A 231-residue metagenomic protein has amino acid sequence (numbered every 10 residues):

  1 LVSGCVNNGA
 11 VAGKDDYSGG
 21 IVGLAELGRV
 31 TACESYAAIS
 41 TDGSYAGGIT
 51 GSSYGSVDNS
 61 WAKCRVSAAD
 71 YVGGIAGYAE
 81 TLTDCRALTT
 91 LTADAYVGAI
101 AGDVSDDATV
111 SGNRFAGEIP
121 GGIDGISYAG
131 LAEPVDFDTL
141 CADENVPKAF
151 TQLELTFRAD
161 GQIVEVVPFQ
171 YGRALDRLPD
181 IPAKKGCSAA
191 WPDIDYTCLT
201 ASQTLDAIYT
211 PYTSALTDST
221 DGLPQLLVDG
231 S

Functional and structural regions predicted by a protein language model:
L1-A159, Y212-S214: Predominantly extracellular beta-rich ligand-binding scaffolds that present long acidic/polar faces for carbohydrate
S105, Q170, K184: Residue-level recognition of the GNAT/N-acetyltransferase active site
G117, R173-Q203: Surface-exposed interfaces of beta-sheet-rich extracellular modules
V146, S202-P211: Append "Rare intracellular matches occur via the same short Y/T/C beta-strand/loop motifs
P147-K148, K185-C187, L216-G222, L226-V228: Soluble, non-transmembrane domains of envelope/secretory-pathway proteins that act on or interact with carbohydrate
T156-G172, S219-G230: Short, solvent-exposed loop/edge segments of extracellular or virion-exposed proteins
I194, Y209-L216: Beta-rich interaction/scaffold domains
